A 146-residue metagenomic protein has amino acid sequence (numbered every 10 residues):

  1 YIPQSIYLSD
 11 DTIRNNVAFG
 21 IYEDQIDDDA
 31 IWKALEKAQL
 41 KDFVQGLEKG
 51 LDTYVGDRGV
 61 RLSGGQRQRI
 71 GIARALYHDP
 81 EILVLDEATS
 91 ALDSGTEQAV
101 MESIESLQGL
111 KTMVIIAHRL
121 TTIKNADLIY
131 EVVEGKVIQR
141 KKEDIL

Functional and structural regions predicted by a protein language model:
Y1-Y7, R58-G59, L120: ABC ATPase nucleotide-binding domain signature
S9, K41-I70, G135, E143: ABC-fold ATPase nucleotide-binding domain signature/coupling loops
R14-D57, M101-E102, L110, Q139: ABC ATPase nucleotide-binding domain helical subdomain, centered on the C-loop/LSGGQ "ABC signature"
I72, I116: Hydrophobic anchor residue at the start of the ABC signature
H78, G109: Conserved signature/switch motifs of ABC ATPase nucleotide-binding domains
L83-D86: Catalytic Walker B motif of ABC-type/P-loop ATPase nucleotide-binding domains
S94-G95: Helix N-cap at the start of a conserved alpha-helix in ABC-type nucleotide-binding domains
A126-D144: H-loop (His-switch) and adjacent beta-strand-loop-beta switch element of ABC-type ATPase nucleotide-binding domains
